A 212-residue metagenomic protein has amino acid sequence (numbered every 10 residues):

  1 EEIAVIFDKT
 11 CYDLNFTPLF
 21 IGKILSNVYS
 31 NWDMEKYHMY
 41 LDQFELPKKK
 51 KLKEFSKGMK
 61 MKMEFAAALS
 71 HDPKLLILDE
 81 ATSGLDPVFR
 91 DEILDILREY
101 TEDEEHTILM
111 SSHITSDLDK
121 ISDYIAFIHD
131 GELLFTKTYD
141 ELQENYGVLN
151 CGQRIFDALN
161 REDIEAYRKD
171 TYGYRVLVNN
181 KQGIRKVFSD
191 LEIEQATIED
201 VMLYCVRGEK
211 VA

Functional and structural regions predicted by a protein language model:
E1-L109, H113-S116, K120-H129: ABC transporter nucleotide-binding domains
T17, T138, E194-T197: Short loop/turn segments at beta->alpha junctions
L19, T115, F156, I198-E199: Alpha-helix N-cap/helix-start and coil->helix boundary motif
E35-M39, D140, R154, Y172 (+2 more regions): Generic alpha-helical secondary structure signal
L76-I77, I155-L159, Q182-K186: Short, surface-exposed beta-strand/loop "edge" segments at domain boundaries and coil↔beta transitions
L94-V178: ABC transporter nucleotide-binding domain
A166-A212: C-terminal coupling/interaction segments
